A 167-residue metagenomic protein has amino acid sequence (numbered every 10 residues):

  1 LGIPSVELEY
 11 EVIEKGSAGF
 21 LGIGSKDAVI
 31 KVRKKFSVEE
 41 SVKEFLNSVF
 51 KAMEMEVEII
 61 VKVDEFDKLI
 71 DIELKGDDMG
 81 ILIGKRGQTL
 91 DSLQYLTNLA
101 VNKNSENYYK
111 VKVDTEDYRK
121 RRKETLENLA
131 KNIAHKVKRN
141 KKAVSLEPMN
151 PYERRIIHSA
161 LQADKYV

Functional and structural regions predicted by a protein language model:
L1-V167: RNA-contacting regions in translation and RNA-metabolism proteins, encompassing KH/S1 modules where present
